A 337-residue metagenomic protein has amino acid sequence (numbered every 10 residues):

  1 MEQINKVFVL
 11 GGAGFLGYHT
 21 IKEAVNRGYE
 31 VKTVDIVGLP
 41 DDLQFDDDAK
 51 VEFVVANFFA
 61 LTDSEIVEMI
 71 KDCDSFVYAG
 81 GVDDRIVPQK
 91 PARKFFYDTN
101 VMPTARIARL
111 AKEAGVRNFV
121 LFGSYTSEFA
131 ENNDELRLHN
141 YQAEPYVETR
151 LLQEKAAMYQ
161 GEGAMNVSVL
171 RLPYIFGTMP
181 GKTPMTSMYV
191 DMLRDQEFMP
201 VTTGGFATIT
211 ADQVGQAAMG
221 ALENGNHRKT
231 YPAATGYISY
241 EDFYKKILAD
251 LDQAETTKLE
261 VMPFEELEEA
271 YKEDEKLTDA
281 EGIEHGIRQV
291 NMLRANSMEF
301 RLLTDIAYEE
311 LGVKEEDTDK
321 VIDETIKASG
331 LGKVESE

Functional and structural regions predicted by a protein language model:
K6, M298-E337: Amphipathic terminal alpha-helices
V7-R27: N-terminal Rossmann NAD(P)H-binding glycine-rich loop of SDR-like oxidoreductase domains
Y29-G38: Conserved glycine-rich Rossmann-like NAD(P)H-binding loop of the short-chain dehydrogenase/reductase
E52-M102, R106: NAD(P)H-binding glycine-rich loop region in Rossmannoid oxidoreductase-like domains and their noncatalytic homologs
M102-T149, S168: Conserved Rossmann-fold NAD(P)-dependent oxidoreductase catalytic core, especially the SDR/UDP-sugar
N132-E135, H139-T230, A234-G236: Oxidoreductase cofactor-interface core, primarily capturing Rossmann-like NAD(P)-dependent enzymes
G205-D212, Y231-D250, E265-Y271: Substrate-binding strand-loop-helix patch in Rossmann-like NAD(P)-dependent oxidoreductase/epimerase domains
Y244-R301: Terminal hydrophobic/aromatic helix or amphipathic segment near a protein terminus
